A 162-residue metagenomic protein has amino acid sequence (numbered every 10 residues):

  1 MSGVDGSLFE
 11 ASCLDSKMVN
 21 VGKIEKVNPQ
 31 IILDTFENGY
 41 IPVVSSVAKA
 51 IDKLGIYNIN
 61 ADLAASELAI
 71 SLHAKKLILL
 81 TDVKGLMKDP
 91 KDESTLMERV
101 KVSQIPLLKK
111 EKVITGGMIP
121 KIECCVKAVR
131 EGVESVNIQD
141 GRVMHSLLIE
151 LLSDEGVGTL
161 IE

Functional and structural regions predicted by a protein language model:
M1-R142, E155: Nucleotide/pyrophosphate-binding catalytic subdomain
S146-E162: Short, basic/aromatic-enriched C-terminal tail that caps enzymatic domains
